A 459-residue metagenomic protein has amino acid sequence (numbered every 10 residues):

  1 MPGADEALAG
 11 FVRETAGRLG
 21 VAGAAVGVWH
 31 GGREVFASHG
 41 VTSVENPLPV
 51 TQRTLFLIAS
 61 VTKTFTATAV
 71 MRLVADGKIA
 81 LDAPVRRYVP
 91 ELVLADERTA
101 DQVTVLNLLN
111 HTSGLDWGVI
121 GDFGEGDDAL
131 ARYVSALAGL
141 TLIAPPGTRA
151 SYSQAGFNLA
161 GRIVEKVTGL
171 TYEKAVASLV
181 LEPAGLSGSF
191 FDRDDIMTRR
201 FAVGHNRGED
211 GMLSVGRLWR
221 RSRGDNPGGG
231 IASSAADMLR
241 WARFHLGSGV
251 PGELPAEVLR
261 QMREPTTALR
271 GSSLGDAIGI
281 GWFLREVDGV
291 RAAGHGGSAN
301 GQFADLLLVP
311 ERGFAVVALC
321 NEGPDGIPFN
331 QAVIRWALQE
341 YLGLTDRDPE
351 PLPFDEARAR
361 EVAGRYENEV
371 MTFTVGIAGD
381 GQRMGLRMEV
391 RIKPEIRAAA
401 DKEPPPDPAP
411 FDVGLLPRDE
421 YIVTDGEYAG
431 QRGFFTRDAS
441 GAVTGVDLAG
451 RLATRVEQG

Functional and structural regions predicted by a protein language model:
M1-H39, E165-L170, K174-S178, E182 (+1 more regions): Catalytic loop of the DD-peptidase/beta-lactamase superfamily, centered on the K-T-G motif and neighboring
P2-I58, K78-A80, R87, V93-A95 (+3 more regions): Short, conserved catalytic-motif segment at the N-terminal edge
A4, T54, L81, D101 (+5 more regions): Residue-level signature of the cytosolic catalytic core of signaling kinases
A7-A9, R33, Q52, L57-V61 (+6 more regions): Active-site helix/loop module of the DD-peptidase/beta-lactamase fold, centered on the serine-lysine SxxK catalytic
Q52-L57, T148, S222, A293: Short pre-catalytic strand/loop immediately N-terminal to key active-site residues, enriched for Gly-Thr
S60-V61, S151-Q154: Catalytic nucleophile serine of serine hydrolases, specifically the conserved "nucleophile elbow" pentapeptide
T66: Active/ligand-binding-proximal structured segments within catalytic/core domains that scaffold catalytic residues
G156-N158: Active-site-proximal cofactor/substrate-binding loop regions of enzyme domains
